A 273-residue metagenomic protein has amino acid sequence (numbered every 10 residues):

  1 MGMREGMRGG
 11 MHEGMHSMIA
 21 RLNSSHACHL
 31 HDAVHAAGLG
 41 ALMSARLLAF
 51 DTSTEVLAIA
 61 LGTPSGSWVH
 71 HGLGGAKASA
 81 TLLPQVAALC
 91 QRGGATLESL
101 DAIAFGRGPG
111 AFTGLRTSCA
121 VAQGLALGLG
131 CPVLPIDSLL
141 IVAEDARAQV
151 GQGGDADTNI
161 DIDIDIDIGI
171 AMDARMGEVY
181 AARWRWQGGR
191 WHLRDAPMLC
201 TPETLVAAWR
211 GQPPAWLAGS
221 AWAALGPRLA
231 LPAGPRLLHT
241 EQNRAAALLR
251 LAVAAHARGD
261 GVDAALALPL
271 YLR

Functional and structural regions predicted by a protein language model:
G2-G6, G10-S17, D157-D167: Small-residue-biased low-complexity repeat regions
S17, S24-S25: Serine residues within intrinsically disordered or low-complexity segments
G38-P109: N-terminal beta-alpha supersecondary unit
L42, S65, K77, P132-N243 (+1 more regions): Surface "functional belts" at beta-alpha junctions
A104-V133, S138: DPxDG-like acidic metal-binding loop motif
L238-R273: Acyltransferase
